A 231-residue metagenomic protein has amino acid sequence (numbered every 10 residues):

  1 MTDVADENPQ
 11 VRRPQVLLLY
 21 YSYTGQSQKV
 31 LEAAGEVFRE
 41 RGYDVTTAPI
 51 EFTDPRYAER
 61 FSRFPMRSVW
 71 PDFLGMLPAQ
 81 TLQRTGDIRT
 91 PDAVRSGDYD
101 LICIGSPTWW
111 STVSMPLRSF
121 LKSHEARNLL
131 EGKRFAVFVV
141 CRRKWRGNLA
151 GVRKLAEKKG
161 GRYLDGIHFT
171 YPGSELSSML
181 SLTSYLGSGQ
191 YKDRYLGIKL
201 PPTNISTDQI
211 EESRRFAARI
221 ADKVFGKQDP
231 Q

Functional and structural regions predicted by a protein language model:
M1-G105, S111-M115, S119-K122, A126-L129 (+2 more regions): N-terminal beta1-alpha1-beta2 submodule of the flavodoxin-like/Rossmannoid cofactor-binding fold
A48-R60, G166-T183: Short, solvent-exposed beta-strand-terminating loops
R63-S68, K154-L155, L182-Y185: Short, hinge-like loop/turn segments at secondary-structure boundaries
I102, R134-F138, I198-P201: Short, flexible active-site loops
S106, V139-R142, T203: Second-shell loop/turn segments in exported
V113, W145-N148, Q209: Conserved donor sugar-nucleotide recognition element shared by glycan-biosynthetic enzymes
R134-L180: Short, glycine-/small-residue-rich phosphate/pyrophosphate-handling segment
T170-Q231: Glycine-rich phosphate/pyrophosphate-binding loop and the adjoining helix
